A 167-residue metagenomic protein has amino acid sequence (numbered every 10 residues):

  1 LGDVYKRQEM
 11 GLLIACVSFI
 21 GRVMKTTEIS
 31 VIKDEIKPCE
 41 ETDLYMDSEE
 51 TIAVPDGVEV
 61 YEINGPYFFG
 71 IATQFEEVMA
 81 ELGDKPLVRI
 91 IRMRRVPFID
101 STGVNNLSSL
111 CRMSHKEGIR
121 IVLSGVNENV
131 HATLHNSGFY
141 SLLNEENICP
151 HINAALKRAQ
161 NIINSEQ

Functional and structural regions predicted by a protein language model:
L1-Y5: Short, small-residue-biased leader/transition segments that mark boundaries at the very start of proteins
K6-R7, A80: Membrane-embedded helix-loop-helix hairpins and adjacent transmembrane boundary segments in multi-pass transporters
G11-I20: Hydrophobic core segments of alpha-helical transmembrane domains in multi-pass membrane transport and ion-translocation
F19-V31: Juxtamembrane membrane-interface segments at transmembrane alpha-helix termini
K33-I36, Y45-Q167: Structured cytosolic domains appended to multi-pass membrane proteins
